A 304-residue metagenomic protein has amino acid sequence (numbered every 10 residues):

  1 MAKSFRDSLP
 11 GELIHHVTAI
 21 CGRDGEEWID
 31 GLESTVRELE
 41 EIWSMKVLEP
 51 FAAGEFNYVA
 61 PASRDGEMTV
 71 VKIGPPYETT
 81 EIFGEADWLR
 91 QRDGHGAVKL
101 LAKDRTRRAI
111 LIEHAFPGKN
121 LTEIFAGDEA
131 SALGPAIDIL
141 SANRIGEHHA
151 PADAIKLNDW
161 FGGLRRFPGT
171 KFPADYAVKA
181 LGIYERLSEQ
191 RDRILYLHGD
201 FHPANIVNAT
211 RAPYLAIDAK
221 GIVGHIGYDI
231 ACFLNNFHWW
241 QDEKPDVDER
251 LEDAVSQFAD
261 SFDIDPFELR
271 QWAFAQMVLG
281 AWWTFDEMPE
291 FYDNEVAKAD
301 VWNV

Functional and structural regions predicted by a protein language model:
A2-L48: Juxta-kinase regulatory segment immediately upstream of eukaryotic protein kinase catalytic domains
K3-G11, G118-A177, I194, G221-H225: A cross-family kinase active-site recognition segment
E27-E41, I145-G199, A209-R211, D260: An alpha-helical support segment within catalytic cores of ATP-dependent transferases
E33, E55, G66-L111, K119-L140: A conserved alpha-helical element in kinase catalytic cores
F51-A52, N57-S63, V70, L100 (+1 more regions): Active-site acidic catalytic loop and adjacent metal/ATP-binding pocket of ATP-dependent phosphoryl transfer enzymes
D65-M68, P76, G94, R108-G127 (+3 more regions): A glycine-centered beta->alpha junction motif in the catalytic cores of kinase/phosphotransferase enzymes
A209-S256, D260-D263, E290-N303: Active-site Asp-x-Gly
